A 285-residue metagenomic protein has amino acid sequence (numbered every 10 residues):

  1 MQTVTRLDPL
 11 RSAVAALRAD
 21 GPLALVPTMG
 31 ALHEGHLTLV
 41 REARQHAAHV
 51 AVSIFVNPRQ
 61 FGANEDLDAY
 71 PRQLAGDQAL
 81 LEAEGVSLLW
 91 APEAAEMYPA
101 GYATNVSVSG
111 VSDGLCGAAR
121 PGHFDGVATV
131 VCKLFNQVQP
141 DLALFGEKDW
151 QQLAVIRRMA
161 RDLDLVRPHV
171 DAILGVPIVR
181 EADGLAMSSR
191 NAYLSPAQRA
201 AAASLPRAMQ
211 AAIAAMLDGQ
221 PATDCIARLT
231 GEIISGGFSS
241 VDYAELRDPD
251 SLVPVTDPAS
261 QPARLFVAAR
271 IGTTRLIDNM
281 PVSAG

Functional and structural regions predicted by a protein language model:
Q2-F238, R247-S251, T273, M280: Nucleotidyltransferase catalytic core that binds NTPs
V4, P254-V255, R264-G285: Short, basic/aromatic-enriched C-terminal tail that caps enzymatic domains
D171-A172, S260-P262: Short solvent-exposed loop/turn micro-motifs enriched in small/polar/acidic residues
V241-A259, L265-F266: A conserved acidic, glycine/proline-rich C-terminal tail/linker
